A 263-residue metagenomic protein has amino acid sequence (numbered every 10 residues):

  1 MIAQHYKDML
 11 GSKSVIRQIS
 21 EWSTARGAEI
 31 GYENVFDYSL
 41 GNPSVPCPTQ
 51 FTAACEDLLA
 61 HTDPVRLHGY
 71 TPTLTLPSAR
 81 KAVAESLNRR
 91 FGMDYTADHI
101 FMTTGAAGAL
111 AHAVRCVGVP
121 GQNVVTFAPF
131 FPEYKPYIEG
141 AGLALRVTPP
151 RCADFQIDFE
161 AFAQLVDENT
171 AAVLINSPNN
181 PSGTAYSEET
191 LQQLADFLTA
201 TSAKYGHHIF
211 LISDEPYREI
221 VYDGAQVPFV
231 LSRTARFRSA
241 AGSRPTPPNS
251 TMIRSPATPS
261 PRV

Functional and structural regions predicted by a protein language model:
I2-G105, H112: N-terminal small-domain helix-loop-helix segment of the aminotransferase-like
Y6-G11, S182, P245-T246: Glycine-rich "substrate-gating" loop/helix at the edge of Rossmann-like oxidoreductase active sites
Y38, V173, D214, P256-A257: Structural scaffold positions in well-ordered secondary structure
G41-P43, P178, R244-P245: Short strand-loop junctions, especially beta-strand C-caps/beta-turns that link beta-sheets to coils or alpha-helices
S44-P48, P181-T184, E219-V221, P248-T251: Short catalytic/ligand-binding loop motif for oxyanion handling, primarily in non-cytosolic enzymes, centered on
L58, L165, S260: Conserved catalytic core of Hanks-type protein kinase domains
P64-G206, I212, R218-F237: Conserved core of the PLP fold type I
E219, P228-V263: Active-site PLP attachment segment
